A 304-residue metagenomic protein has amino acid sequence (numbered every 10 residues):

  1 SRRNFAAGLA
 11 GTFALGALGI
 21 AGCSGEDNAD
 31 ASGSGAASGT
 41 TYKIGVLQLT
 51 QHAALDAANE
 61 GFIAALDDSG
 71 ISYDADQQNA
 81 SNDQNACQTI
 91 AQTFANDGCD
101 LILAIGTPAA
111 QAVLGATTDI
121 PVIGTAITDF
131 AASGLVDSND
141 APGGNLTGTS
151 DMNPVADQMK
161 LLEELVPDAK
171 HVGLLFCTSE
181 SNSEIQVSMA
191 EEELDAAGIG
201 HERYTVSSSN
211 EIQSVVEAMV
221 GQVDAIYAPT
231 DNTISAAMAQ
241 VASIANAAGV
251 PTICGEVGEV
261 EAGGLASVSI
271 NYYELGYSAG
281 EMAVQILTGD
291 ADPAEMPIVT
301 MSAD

Functional and structural regions predicted by a protein language model:
S1-F13: N-terminal secretory signal peptides and thylakoid transit peptides that target proteins across membranes
I20-A36: Bacterial lipoprotein signal-peptidase II cleavage site
Y42-I63, S69, D76-A86, S179-S183 (+2 more regions): Extracytoplasmic "Venus flytrap"
I44, Q48, F62, T147-L194 (+1 more regions): An alpha-beta-alpha
Q77-D137, D231-N246, V250, G255: Beta-alpha junction/loop-to-helix N-cap segments that form part of ligand/metal-binding clefts
F130-A169, I270-G289: Hydrophobic alpha-helical segments within soluble ligand-binding/sensing domains
S181-E256: Pocket-lining segment of extracytoplasmic ligand-binding domains
G258-D304: Flexible loop/turn connectors
